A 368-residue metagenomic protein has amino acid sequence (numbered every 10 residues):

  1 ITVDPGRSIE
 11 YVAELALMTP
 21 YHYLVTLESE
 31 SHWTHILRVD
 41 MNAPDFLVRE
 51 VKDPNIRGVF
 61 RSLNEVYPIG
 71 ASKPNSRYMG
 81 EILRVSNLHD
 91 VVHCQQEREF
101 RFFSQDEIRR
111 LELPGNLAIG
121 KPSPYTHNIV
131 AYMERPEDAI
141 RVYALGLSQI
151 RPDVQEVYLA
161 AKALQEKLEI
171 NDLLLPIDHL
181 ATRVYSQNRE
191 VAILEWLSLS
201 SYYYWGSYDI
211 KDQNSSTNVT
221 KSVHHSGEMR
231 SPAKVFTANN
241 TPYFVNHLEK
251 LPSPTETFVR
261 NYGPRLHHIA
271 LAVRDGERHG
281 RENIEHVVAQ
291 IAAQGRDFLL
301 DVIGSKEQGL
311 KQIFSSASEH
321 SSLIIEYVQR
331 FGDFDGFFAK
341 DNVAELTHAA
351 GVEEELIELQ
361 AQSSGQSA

Functional and structural regions predicted by a protein language model:
I1-W205, K221-A368: Glyoxalase I/VOC metalloenzyme domain signal
D209-K211: Small/polar-residue-enriched beta-strand and adjacent coil segments characteristic of outer-membrane beta-barrel
N214-T217: Eukaryotic intrinsically disordered, low-complexity regulatory regions
